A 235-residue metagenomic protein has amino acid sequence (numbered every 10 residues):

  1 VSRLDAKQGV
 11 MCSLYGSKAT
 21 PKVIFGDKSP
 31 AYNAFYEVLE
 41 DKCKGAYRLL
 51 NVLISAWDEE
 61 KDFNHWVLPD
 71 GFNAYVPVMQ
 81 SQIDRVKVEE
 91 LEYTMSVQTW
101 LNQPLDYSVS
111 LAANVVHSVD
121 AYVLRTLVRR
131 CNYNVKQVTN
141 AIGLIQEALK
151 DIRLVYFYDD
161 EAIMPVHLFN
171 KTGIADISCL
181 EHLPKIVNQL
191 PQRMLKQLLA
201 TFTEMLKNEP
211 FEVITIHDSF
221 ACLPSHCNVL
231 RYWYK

Functional and structural regions predicted by a protein language model:
V1-K235: Conserved catalytic core of nucleotide polymerization and phosphodiester-bond processing enzymes
